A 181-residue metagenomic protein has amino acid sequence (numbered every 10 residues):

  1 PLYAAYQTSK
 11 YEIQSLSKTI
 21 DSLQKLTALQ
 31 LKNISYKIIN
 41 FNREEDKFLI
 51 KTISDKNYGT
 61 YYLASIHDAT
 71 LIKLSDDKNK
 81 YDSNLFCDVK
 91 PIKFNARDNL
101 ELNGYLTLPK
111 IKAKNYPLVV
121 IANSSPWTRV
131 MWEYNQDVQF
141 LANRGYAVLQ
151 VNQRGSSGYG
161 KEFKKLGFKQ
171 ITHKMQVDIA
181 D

Functional and structural regions predicted by a protein language model:
A4, Y11-I111, Q136-Q139, N143-R144: Non-catalytic accessory segments flanking enzyme active sites
K80-D181: Cap/lid segment of the alpha/beta-hydrolase catalytic domain
